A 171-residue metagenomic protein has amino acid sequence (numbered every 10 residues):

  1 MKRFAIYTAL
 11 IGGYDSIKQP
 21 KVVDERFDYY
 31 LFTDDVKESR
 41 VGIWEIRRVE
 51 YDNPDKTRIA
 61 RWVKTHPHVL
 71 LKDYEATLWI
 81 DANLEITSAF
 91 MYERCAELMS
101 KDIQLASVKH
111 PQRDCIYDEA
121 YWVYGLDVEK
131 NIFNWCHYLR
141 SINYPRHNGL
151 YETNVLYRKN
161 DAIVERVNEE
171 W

Functional and structural regions predicted by a protein language model:
M1-W171: Glycosyltransferase catalytic domains, chiefly GT-A lineage
